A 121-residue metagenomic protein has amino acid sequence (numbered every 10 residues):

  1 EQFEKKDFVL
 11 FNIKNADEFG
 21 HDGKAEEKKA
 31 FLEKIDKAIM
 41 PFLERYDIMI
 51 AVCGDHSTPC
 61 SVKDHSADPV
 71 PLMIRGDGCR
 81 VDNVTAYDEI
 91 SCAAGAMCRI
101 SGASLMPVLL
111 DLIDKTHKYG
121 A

Functional and structural regions predicted by a protein language model:
E1-A121: Feature captures the catalytic ectodomains and active-site-proximal regions of enzymes that hydrolyze or transfer
